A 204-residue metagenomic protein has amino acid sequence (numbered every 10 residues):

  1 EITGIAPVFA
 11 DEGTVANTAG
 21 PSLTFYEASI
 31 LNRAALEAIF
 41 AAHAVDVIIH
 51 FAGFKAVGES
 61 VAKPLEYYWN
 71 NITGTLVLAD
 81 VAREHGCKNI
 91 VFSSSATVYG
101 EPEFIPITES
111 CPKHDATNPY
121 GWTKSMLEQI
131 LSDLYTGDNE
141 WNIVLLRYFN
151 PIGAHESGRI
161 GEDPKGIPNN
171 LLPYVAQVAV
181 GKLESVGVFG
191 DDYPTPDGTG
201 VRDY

Functional and structural regions predicted by a protein language model:
E1-V47, I167: N-terminal Rossmann/SDR dinucleotide-binding element
S22-T24, N142-V144, S185-G187: Conserved beta-strand segments of alpha/beta enzyme cores
E27-N70, V81-E84: NAD(P)H-binding glycine-rich loop region in Rossmannoid oxidoreductase-like domains and their noncatalytic homologs
R33, F54-V57, V98-Y99, P151-A154: Active-site loop signature of alpha/beta-hydrolase-fold enzymes
S60, P112-K113, F149-Y204: A conserved pocket-lining segment of Rossmann-fold NAD(P)-dependent short-chain dehydrogenase/reductase
A62-D80, E84, K88-N89, V98-N150 (+1 more regions): Catalytic helix-loop patch of NAD(P)-dependent Rossmann-fold dehydrogenases
S95: Residue(s) in the substrate-gating loop at a strand-loop-helix junction that position the organic substrate next
